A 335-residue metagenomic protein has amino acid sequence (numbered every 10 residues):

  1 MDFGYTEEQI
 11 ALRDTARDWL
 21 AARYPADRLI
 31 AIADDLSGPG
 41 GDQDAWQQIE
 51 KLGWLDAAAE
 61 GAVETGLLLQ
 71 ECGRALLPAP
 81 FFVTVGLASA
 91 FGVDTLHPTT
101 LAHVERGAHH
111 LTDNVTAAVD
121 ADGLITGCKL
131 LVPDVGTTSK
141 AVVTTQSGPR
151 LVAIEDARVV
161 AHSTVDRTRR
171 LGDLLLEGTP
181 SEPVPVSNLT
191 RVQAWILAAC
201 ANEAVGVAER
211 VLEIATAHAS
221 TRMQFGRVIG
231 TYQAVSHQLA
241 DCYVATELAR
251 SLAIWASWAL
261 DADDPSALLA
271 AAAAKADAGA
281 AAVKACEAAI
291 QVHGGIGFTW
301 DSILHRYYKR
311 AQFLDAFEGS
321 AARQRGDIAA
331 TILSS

Functional and structural regions predicted by a protein language model:
M1-A75, L124, A194-S335: Alpha-helical interface subdomain recognition
I30-D34, F82-V83, A102-V104, T164: A short, aromatic/hydrophobic, helix- or strand-capping loop or linear motif that either lines the entrance/gate
W54-A58, L77-P78, P98-T100, V142: Short glycine-aspartate micro-motif
L69, L77-V93: N-terminal glycine-rich flavin-associated loop
R74-A75, A88, R106-H109: A short acidic, glycine/proline-enriched capping/turn motif at secondary-structure boundaries, especially helix N-cap
V93-E213: FAD-binding core of flavoproteins
